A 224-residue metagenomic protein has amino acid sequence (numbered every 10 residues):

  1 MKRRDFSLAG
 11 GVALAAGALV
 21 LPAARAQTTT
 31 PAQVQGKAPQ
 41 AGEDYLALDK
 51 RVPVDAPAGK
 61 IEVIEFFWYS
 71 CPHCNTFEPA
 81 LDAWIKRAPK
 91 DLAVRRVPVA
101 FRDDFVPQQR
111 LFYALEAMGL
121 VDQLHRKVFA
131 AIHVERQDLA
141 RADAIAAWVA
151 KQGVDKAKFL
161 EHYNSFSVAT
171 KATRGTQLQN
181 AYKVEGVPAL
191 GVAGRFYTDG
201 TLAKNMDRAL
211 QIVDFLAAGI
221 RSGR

Functional and structural regions predicted by a protein language model:
K2-D103, A218-R224: Extracytoplasmic thiol/disulfide redox context detector
D5, K151-R224: C-terminal cap of thioredoxin/glutaredoxin-like
E62-E65, T76, A80-A83, V106-R110 (+7 more regions): Extracytoplasmic/secreted proteins, especially bacterial periplasmic and envelope-associated proteins
F67-S70, L81, I85-A88, L115-G119 (+6 more regions): Sec/Tat-exported extracytoplasmic proteins
S70-H73, A100-D104, A131-V134, S167-V168 (+1 more regions): Solvent-exposed loop/turn segments at secondary-structure junctions within structured extracellular/periplasmic domains
R87-M118, D122-A150: Structural microenvironment flanking redox-active thiols in thiol-disulfide oxidoreductases
